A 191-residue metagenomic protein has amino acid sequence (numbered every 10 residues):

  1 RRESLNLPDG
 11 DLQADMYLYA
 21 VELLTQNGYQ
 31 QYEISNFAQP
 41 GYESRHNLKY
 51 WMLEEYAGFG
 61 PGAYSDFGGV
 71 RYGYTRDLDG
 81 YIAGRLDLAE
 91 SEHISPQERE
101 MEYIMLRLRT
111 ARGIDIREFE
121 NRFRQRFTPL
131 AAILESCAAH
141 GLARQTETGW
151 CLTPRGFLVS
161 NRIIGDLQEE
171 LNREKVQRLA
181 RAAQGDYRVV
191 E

Functional and structural regions predicted by a protein language model:
R1-Q125, K175, L179-A182, Y187-E191: C-terminal scaffold of the Radical SAM
A20-L24, C137, I163: Hydrophobic alpha-helical packing residues
E98-M105, A131, F157, N161: Non-catalytic, well-ordered alpha-helical scaffold segments
R124-A138: Short amphipathic alpha-helical interaction segments
A138-T148: A short, conserved structural fragment
T146-I164: Accessory beta->alpha helical hairpin/"wing" motif in late/C-terminal subdomains of nucleic-acid enzymes
